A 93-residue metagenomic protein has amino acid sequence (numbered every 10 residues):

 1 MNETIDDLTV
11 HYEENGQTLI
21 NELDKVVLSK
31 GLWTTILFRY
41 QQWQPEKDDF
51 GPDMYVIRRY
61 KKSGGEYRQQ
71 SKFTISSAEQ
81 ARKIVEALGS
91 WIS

Functional and structural regions predicted by a protein language model:
M1-R82, E86-S93: Positively charged, low-complexity terminal tracts and the immediately adjacent first secondary-structure elements
